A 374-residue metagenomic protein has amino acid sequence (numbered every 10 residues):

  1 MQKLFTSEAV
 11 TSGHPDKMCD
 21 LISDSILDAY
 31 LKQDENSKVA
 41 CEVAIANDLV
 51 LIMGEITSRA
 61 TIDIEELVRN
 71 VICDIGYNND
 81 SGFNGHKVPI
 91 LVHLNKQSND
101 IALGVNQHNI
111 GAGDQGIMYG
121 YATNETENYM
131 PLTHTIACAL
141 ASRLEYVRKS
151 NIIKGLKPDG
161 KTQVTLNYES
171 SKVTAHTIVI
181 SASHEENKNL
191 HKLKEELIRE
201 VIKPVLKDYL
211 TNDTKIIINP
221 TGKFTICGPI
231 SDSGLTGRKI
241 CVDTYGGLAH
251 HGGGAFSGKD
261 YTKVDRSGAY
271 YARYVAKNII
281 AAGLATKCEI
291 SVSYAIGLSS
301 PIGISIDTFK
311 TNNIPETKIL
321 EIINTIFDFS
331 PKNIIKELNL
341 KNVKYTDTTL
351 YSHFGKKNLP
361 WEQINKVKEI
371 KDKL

Functional and structural regions predicted by a protein language model:
M1-A40: N-terminal, positively charged regions that mediate nucleic acid binding
K3, A46, K287, Y294-L374: Internal helix-turn-beta structural module
T6-A9, E66, C73-C227, L350 (+1 more regions): Glycine-rich, mobile lid/loop segments that gate access to catalytic sites or pores
S37-C41, L156, G160-L166, T214-I218 (+1 more regions): A short glycine-rich, hydrophobically flanked beta-strand micro-motif that places a catalytic Asp/Glu for divalent metal
A40-S58, I296-S300: Short, charge-patterned binding micro-sites
A46-D48, T123-N124, Y245-H251: Short connector loops/turns at beta-strand edges and beta->alpha or beta->beta junctions
K188-I279: Glycine-rich anion/phosphate-binding loop at the beta-strand->alpha-helix junction
